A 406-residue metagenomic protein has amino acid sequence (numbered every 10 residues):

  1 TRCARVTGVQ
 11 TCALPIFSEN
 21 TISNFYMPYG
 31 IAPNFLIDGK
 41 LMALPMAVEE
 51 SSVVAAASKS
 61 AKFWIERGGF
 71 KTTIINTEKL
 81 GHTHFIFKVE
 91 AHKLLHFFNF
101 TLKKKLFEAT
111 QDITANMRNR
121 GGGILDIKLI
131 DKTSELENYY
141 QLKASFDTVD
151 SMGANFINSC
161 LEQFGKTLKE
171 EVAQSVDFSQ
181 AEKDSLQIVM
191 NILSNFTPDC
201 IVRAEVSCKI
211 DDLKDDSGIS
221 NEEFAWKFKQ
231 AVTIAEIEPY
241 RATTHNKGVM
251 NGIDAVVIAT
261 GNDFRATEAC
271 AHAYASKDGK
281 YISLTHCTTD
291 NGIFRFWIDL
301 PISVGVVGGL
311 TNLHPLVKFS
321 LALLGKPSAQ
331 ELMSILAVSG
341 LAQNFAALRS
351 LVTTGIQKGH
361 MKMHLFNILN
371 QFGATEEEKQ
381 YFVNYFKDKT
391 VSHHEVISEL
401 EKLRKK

Functional and structural regions predicted by a protein language model:
T1-C12: Single conserved hydrophobic/aromatic residue that forms the stacking wall/gate of nucleotide- or nucleobase-binding
A13-M42, E50, F70-E78, K379-Q380 (+2 more regions): Acidic/polar, glycine-rich intrinsically disordered N-terminal extensions of enzymes
M27-A56, T148-I157, E236-N262, G340-S350 (+1 more regions): Conserved phosphate/anionic-ligand binding catalytic regions in large, soluble enzymes, centered on
I65-N76, T83-L213, S217, N221-F224: Signature of multi-pass transmembrane helix bundles
R67-F100, A275-A337, Q343: A structural-propensity feature for long, helix-poor, extended segments
G69-I75, I113-D126, E171-N195, R241 (+6 more regions): Flexible, glycine/charged-enriched surface loops at secondary-structure junctions
I157-K169, V176-L316: Glycine-rich anion/phosphate-binding loop at the beta-strand->alpha-helix junction
R295, P301-K406: Catalytic-core signal marking the mid-to-C-terminal active-site face
